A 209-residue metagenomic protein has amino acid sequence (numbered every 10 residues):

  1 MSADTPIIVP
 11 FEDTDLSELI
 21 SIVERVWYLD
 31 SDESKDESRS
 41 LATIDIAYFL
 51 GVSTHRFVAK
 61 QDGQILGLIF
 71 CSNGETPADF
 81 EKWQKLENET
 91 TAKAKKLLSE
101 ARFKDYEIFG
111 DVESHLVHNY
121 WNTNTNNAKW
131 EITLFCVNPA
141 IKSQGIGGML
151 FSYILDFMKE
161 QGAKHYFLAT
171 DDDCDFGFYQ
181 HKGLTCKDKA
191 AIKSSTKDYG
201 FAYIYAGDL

Functional and structural regions predicted by a protein language model:
T5-S21, N73: A short beta-loop-alpha structural element at the N-terminal edge of CoA-dependent acyl/N-acetyltransferase catalytic
K35-Q61, F70, K93, Y120-W121: Active-site rim helix/loop that mediates acceptor-substrate recognition in acyltransferases
V58, Q64-N73, H118, K129-C136: Conserved beta-strand in the GNAT
E75-W130, S194-D198: Conserved acyl-donor/pantetheine-binding loop and adjacent beta-alpha core of acyl/acetyltransferases and related
W130, M158-D171: Conserved GNAT acetyl-CoA-binding A-motif
V137, S143-D156, H181: Conserved acetyl-CoA-binding loop-helix of GNAT-fold acetyltransferases
G148, E160, D172-K189: Conserved active-site alpha-helix within GNAT-family acetyltransferase domains
A169, T185-Y203: Conserved catalytic-core motifs of GNAT/GCN5-like acyltransferases
